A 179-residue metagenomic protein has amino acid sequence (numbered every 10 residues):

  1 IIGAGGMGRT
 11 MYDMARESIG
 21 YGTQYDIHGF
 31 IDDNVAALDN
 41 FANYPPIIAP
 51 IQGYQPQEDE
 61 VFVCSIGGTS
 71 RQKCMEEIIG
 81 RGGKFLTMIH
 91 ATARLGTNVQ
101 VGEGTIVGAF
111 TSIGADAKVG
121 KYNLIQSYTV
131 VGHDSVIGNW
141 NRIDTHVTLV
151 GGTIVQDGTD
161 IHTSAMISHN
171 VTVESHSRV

Functional and structural regions predicted by a protein language model:
I1-A15: Glycine-rich adenosine-cofactor-binding loop
I1-I2, I31, S65: Short hydrophobic segments within beta-strands
A15-I19, I78: Active-site catalytic pocket residues across diverse enzymes, especially alpha/beta-hydrolases
S18-D39: NAD(P)-binding Rossmann-fold cofactor-contacting core
H28, E60-V61, E103: Conserved acidic residues
V35-R94: Phosphate-bearing ligand-interacting subdomains that bind or position ATP/ADP/UDP/GDP/NAD(P) or nucleotide-linked
T87-V179: Structural signal for interior beta-strand "rungs" in well-ordered beta-sheet cores of soluble enzyme domains
